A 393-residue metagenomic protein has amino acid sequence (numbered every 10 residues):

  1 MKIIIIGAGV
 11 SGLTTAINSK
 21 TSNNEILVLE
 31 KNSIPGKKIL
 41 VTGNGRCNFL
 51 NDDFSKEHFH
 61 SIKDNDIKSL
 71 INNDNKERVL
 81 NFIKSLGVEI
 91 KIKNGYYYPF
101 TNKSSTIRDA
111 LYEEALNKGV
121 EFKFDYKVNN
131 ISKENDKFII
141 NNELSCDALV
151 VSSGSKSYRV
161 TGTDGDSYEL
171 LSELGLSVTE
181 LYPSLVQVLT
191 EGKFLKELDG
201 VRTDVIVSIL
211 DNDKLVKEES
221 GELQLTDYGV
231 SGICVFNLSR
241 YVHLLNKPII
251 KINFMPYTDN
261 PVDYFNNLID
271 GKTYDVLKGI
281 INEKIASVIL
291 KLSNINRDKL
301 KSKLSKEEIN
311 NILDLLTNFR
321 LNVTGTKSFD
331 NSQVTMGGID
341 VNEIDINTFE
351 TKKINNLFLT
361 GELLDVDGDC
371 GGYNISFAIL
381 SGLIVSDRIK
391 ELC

Functional and structural regions predicted by a protein language model:
K2-V28, L383-K390: N-terminal Rossmann-like FAD-binding beta1-loop-alpha1 element of flavoenzymes
I4-I6, L29, V128, L144-T163 (+4 more regions): Short hydrophobic core segments
K20-N44: Glycine-rich FAD pyrophosphate-binding loop
S33-P35, L40-V41, F49, D53-K56 (+2 more regions): An anion/pyrophosphate-binding glycine-rich loop and adjacent beta-alpha core in soluble alpha-beta enzymes
N44-K93: Glycine-rich active-site loop/strand segments that organize a redox cofactor
I67-N75, N94-E113, Y158-T163, K193 (+1 more regions): Short beta-strand to alpha-helix junction loop
N73-A148: Feature captures the FAD/FMN-dependent oxidoreductase FAD-binding
F124, V288-D367: A glycine-rich dinucleotide-binding beta-alpha-beta segment and adjacent secondary-structure elements that constitute
